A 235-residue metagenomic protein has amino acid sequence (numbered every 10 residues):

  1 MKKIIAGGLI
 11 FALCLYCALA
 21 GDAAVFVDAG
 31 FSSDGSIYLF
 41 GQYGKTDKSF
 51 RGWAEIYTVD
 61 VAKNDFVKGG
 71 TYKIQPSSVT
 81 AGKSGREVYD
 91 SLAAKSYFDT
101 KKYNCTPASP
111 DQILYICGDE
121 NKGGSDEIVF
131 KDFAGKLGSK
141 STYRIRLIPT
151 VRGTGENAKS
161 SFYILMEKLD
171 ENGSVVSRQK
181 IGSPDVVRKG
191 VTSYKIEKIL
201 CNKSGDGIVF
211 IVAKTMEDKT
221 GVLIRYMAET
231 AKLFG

Functional and structural regions predicted by a protein language model:
I4-L15: Sec-dependent N-terminal signal peptides
L19-G235: Exposed acidic/polar residues on beta-strands and adjacent loops within beta-sheet cores, strongest in beta-propeller
